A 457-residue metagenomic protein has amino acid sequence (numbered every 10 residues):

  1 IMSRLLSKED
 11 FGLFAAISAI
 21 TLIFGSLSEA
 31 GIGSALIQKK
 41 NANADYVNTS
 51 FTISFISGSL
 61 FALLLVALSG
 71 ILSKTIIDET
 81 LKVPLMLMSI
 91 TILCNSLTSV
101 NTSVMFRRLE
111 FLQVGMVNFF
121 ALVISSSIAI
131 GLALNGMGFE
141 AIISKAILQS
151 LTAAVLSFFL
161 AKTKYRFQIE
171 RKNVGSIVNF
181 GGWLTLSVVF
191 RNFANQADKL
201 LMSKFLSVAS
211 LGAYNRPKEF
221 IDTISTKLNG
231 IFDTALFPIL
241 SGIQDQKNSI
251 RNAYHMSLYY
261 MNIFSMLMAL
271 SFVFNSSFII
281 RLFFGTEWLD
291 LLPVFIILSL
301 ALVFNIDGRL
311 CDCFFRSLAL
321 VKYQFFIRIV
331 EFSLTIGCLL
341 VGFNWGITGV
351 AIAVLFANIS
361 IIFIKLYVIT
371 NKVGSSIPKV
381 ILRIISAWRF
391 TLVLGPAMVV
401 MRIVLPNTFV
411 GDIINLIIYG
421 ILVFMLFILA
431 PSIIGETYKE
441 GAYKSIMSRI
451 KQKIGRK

Functional and structural regions predicted by a protein language model:
I1-D10, S73-T75, G131, N192-T223 (+3 more regions): Helix-terminus/linker motif at the lipid-water interface of multi-pass membrane proteins
L5-S28, T91, D198-L200, G212-N229 (+2 more regions): Alpha-helical transmembrane segments of polytopic membrane transporters and translocases
I17, S26-G70, V83-S89, L112-Q113 (+4 more regions): Membrane-water interface segments that mark the loop-to-transmembrane alpha-helix transition
I17-I37, L87-F106, V117-A129, A141-F159 (+9 more regions): Short runs within selected transmembrane alpha-helices of multi-pass transporters and secretion channels
Q38-I53, A213-R328: Specific pore-lining/lateral-gate transmembrane helices of multi-pass inner-membrane transport and insertion machines
T52-I77, K82-M86, S127-G131, N135 (+4 more regions): Alpha-helical transmembrane segments of multi-pass membrane transport and lipid-handling proteins
L112, V155-N195, L200, A235-N248 (+1 more regions): Interhelical loop/hinge segments that connect adjacent transmembrane helices in multipass membrane
S375-V380, I384, M398-K457: Membrane-proximal transmembrane or re-entrant/amphipathic helices at the cytosolic face
